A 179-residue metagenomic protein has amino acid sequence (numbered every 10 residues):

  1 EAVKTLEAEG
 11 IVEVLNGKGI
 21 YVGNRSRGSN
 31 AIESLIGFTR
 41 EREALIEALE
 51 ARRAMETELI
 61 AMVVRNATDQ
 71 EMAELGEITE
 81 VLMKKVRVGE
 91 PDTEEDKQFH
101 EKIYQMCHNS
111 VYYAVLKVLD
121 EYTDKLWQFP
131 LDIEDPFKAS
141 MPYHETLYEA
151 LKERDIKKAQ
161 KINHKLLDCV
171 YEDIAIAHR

Functional and structural regions predicted by a protein language model:
E1-A54, A61, R65: Short linear motifs at protein or domain termini
A48-F129, A139-H144, K158-D173, A177: Conserved amphipathic alpha-helical segments that form helical-bundle/coiled-coil interaction surfaces
D132-D135: Structural signature of alpha-solenoid helical repeat scaffolds
